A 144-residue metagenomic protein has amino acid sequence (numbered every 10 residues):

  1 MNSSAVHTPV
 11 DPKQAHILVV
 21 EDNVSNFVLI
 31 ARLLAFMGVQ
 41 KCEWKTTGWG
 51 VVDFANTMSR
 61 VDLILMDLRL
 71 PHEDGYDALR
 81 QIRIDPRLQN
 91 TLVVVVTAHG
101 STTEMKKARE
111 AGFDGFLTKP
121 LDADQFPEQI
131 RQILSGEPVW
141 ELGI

Functional and structural regions predicted by a protein language model:
M1-L18, A31, D124-I144: Non-catalytic signal-transmission and effector/linker regions of two-component phosphorelay proteins
E21: Conserved acidic carboxylate
V24-E43: Two-component/phosphorelay signaling modules centered on CheY-like receiver
W44-L63: Acidic, metal-coordinating helix/loop segments flanking the phosphotransfer/catalytic sites of two-component signaling
D67, T97: Active-site residues of response regulator receiver
P71, Q89, S101: The feature encodes the CheY-like receiver
K119: A Lys-centered signature of the CheY-like receiver
